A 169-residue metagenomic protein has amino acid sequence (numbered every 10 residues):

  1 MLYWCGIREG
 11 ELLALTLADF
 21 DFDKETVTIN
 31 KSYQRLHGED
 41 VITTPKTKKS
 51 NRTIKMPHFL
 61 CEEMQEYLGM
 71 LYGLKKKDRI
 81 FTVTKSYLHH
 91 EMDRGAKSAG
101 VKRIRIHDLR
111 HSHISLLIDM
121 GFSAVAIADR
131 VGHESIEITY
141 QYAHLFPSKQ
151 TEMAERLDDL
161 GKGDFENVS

Functional and structural regions predicted by a protein language model:
M1-L2, L116-L117, R130: Short alpha-helical segment immediately N-terminal to, or the first helix within, an HTH/HTH-like DNA-binding domain
L2-Y33, V125: Short, charged phosphate-coordinating catalytic segments
A14, F22, Q141-H144, D159: Phosphate-coordinating loops and pocket residues in cytosolic domains that bind phosphorylated ligands
K24, H37, T43-N51, K55-L60 (+1 more regions): C-terminal secondary-structure termini that scaffold catalytic or DNA-interacting sites
K24, S32-R35, P57-K102: Active-site/catalytic core of tyrosine-dependent DNA strand-transfer enzymes
Y33, S86, A124, V131-R156: Catalytic-site neighborhood detector that most strongly recognizes the C-terminal catalytic loop/helix of tyrosine
V83-K85, K102-G121: Short basic/aromatic active-site micro-motif
